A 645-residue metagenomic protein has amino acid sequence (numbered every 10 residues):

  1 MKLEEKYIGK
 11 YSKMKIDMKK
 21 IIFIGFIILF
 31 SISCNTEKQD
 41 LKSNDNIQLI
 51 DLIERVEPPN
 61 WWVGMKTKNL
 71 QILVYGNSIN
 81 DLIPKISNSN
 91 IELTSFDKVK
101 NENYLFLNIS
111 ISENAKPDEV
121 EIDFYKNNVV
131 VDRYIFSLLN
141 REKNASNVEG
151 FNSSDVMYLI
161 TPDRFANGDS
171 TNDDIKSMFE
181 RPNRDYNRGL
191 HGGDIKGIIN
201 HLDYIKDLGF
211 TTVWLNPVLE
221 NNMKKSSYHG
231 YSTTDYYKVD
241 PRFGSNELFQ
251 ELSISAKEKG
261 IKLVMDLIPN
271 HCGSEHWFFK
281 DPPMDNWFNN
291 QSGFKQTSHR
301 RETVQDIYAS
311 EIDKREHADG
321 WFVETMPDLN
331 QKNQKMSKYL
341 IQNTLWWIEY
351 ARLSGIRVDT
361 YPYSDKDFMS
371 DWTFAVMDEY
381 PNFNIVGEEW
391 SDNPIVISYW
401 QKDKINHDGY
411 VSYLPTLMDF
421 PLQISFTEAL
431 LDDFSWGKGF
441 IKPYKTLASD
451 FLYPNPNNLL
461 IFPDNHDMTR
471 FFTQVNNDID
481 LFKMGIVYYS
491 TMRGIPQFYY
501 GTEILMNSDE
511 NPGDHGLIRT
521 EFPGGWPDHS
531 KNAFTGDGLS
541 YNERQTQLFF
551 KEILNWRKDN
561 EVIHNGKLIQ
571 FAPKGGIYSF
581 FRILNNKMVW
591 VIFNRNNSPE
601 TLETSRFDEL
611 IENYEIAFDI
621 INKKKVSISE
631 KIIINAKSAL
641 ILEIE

Functional and structural regions predicted by a protein language model:
Y7-I8, S33-K42, D118, V129-R133 (+4 more regions): Carbohydrate-interacting/catalytic domains
I21-F30: Sec-dependent N-terminal signal peptides
D40-N80, L138-E142: Beta-strand/beta-sandwich contexts
M65-N128: Immunoglobulin-like IPT/TIG beta-sandwich domains and homologous Ig-like subdomains
S153-M157, K206-V213, K257-V264, A351-I356 (+3 more regions): Loop/turn elements at helix/coil->beta-strand transitions in domains of secreted/extracellular proteins
I160, I205, L215, Y236 (+10 more regions): Conserved, mostly hydrophobic/aromatic
F165-L345, Y350, M369-E379, I395-I397 (+3 more regions): Substrate-binding/active-site clefts of carbohydrate-active enzymes
S253, H271, F279, E349 (+11 more regions): Active-site-proximal helices and loops of the catalytic beta/alpha 8
